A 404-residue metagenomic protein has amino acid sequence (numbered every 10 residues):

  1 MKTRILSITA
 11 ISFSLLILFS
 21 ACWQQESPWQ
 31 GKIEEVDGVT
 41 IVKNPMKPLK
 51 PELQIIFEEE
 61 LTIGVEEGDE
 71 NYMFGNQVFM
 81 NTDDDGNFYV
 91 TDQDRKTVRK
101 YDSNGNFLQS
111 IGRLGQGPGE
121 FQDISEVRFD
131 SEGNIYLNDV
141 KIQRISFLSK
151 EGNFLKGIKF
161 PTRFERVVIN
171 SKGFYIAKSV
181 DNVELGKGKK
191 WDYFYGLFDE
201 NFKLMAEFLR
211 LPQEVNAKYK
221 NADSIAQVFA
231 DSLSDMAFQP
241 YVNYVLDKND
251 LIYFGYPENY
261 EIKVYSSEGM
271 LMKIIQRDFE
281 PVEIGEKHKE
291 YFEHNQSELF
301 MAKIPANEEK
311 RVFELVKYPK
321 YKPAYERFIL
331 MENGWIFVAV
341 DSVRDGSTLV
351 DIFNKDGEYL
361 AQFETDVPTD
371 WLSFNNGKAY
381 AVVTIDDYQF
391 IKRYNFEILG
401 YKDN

Functional and structural regions predicted by a protein language model:
M1-I5: Positively charged n-region of N-terminal signal peptides that target proteins for export
L6-I8, S103: General helical structural elements
T9-L18: Bacterial N-terminal signal peptides
A21-N404: Eukaryotic scaffold repeat domains enriched in small/polar residues
